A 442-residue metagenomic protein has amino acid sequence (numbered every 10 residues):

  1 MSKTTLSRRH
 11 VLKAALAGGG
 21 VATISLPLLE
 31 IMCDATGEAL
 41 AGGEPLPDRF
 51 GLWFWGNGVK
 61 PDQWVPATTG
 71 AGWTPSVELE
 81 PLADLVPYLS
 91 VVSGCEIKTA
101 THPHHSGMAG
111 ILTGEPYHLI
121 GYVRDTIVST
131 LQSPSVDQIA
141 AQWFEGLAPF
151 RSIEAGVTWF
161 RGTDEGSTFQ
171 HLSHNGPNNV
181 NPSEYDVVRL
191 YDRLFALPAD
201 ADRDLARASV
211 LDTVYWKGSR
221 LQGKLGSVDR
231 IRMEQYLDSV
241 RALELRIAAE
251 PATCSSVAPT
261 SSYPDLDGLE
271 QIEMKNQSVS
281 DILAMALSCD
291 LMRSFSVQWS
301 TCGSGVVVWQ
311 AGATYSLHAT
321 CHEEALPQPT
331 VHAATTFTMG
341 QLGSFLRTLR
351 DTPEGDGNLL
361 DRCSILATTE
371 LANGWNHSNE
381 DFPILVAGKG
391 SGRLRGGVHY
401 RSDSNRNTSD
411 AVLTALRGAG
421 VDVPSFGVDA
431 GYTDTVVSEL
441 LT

Functional and structural regions predicted by a protein language model:
S2-T442: Ligand-binding pockets and gating/stacking loops
